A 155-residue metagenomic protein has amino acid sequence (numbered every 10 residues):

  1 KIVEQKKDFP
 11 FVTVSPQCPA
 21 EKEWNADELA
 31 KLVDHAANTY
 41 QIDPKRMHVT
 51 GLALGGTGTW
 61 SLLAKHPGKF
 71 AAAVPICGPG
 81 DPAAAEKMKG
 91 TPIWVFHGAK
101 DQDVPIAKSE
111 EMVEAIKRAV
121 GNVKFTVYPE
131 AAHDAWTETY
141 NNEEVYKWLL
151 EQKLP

Functional and structural regions predicted by a protein language model:
K1-L32: Active-site machinery of serine-nucleophile hydrolases
D8-F11, M88-I93: Short, proline-enriched alpha-helix->beta-strand connector loops that line the catalytic pocket of alpha/beta-hydrolase
C18, V74-P82: Active-site nucleophile loop of the alpha/beta-hydrolase fold
E21-L54, K65-P67: Gly/Ser-rich "nucleophile elbow"/oxyanion-hole loop immediately N-terminal to the catalytic nucleophile in hydrolases
A26, A30, W60, I106-E110: Short, surface-exposed alpha-helical segments at coil->helix boundaries
V49-G51, I76, F96: Short beta-strand immediately N-terminal to the catalytic nucleophile in serine-hydrolase-like folds
G56-P67, A73: Short glycine-enriched nucleophile-adjacent loop and the immediately C-terminal alpha-helix near the catalytic center
P92-P155: C-terminal catalytic histidine-bearing segment of alpha/beta-hydrolase fold enzymes
